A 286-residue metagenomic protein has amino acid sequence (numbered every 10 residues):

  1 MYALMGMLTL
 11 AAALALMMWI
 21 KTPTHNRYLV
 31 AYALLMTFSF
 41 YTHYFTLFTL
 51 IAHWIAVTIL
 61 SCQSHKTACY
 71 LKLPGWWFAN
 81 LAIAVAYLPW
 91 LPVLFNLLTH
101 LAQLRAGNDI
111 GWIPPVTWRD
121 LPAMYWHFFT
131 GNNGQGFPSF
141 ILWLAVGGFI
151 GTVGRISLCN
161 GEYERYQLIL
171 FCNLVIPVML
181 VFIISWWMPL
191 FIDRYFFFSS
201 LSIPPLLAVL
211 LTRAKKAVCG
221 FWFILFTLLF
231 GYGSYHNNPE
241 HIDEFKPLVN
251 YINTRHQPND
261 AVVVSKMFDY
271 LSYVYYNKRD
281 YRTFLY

Functional and structural regions predicted by a protein language model:
M1-Y286: Membrane-proximal helix-loop-helix interfaces that form the catalytic/acceptor-binding platform of multi-pass membrane
